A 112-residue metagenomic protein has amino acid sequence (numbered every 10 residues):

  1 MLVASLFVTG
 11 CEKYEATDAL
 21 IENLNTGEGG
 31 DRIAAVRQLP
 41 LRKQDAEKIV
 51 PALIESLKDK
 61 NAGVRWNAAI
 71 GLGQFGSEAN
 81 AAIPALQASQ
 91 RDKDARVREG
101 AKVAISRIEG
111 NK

Functional and structural regions predicted by a protein language model:
M1-L6: Bacterial N-terminal signal peptides
F7-Y14, G30-D45, G63-E78, R98-G110: Structural detector for internal amphipathic alpha-helices that build alpha-solenoid repeat scaffolds
E12-N23, Q44-K58, S77-S89, N111-K112: Amphipathic alpha-helical scaffolding segments comprising HEAT/armadillo-like alpha-solenoid repeats
G27-E28, K60-N61, K93-D94: Short inter-helical turns and helix N-cap capping residues of alpha-solenoid HEAT/ARM repeat scaffolds
